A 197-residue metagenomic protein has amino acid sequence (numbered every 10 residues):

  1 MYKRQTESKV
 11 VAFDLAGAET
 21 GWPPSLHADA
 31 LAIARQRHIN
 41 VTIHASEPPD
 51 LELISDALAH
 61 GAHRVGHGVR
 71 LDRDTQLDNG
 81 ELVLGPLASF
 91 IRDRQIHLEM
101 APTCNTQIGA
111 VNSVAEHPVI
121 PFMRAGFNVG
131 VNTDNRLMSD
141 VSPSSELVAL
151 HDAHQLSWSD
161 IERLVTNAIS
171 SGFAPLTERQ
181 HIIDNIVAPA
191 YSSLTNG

Functional and structural regions predicted by a protein language model:
K3-A12, T20-H63, N79-I96, S113-F127 (+1 more regions): Histidine/acidic residue-rich metal-binding segments in metalloenzymes
L15-T20, H44-D50, G68-R70, A101-Q107 (+1 more regions): Active-site beta-loop-alpha junctions enriched in small/polar residues
H44-P48, P102, F122, F127-S142: Short acidic/histidine-rich active-site segments
R64-Q76, L137, P175: Glycine-rich phosphate-binding active-site loops on the catalytic face of alpha/beta enzymes
G66-G68, I96-M100, V129-T133: Non-cysteine beta-strand/loop elements that form the S-adenosyl-L-methionine
T75-Q76, P102-I108, G130-N132, E146-A153: Short beta-alpha connecting loops at secondary-structure transitions that line or flank enzyme active sites
L77-L87, P143-Q155, A188: C-terminal helical cap(s) of enzyme catalytic domains, especially alpha/beta-barrels
Q155-G197: Mid-to-C-terminal alpha-helical segments outside catalytic/metal-binding sites
